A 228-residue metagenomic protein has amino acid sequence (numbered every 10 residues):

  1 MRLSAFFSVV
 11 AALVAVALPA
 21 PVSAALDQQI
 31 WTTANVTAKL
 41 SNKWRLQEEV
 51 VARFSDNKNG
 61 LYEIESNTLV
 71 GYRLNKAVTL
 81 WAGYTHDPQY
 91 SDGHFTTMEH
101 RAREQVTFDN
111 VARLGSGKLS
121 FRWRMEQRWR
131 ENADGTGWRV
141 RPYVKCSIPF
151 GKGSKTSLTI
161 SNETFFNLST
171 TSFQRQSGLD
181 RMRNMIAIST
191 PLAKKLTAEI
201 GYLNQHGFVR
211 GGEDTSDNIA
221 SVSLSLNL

Functional and structural regions predicted by a protein language model:
P19-A20: N-terminal signal peptide c-region/cleavage motif recognized by signal peptidases
Q28-I30, Y62-I64, M98-A102, D134-V140 (+2 more regions): Residues that define the transmembrane beta-barrel architecture of outer-membrane proteins
A34-A38, T68-Y72, E104-N110, M125 (+3 more regions): Residues on the lipid-exposed face of transmembrane beta-strands in outer-membrane beta-barrel proteins
K39, W44, F108, K118-L168: Detector for outer-membrane/organellar transmembrane beta-barrel domains, recognizing the amphipathic beta-strand
K43-E48, A77-A82, R113-L119, K152-S157 (+1 more regions): Repeated loop/turn-to-beta-strand initiation elements of outer-membrane beta-barrel proteins
E48-A52, A82-H86, F121-Q127, I160-T164 (+1 more regions): Transmembrane beta-barrel strands of outer-membrane/channel proteins
F54-K58, P88-D92, A112-L114, Q127-A133 (+3 more regions): Gram-negative outer-membrane beta-barrel proteins
I160, S172-F173, L179, R183-L228: Predominantly the C-terminal beta-signal and adjacent terminal strand-loop region of outer-membrane beta-barrel
